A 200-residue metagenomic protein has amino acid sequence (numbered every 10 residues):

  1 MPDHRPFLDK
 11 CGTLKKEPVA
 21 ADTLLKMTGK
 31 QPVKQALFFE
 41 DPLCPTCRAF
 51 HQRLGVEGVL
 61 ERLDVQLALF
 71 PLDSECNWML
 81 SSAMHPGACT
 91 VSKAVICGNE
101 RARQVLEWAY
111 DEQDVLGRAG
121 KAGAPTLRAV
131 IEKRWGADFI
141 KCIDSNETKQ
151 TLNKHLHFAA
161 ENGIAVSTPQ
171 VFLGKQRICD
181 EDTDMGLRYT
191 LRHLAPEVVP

Functional and structural regions predicted by a protein language model:
M1-P18, P200: N-terminal targeting signals for export/organelle localization
K10-G12, P45, E75-N77, A88-T90 (+3 more regions): Sequence contexts marking disulfide-bonded cysteines in secreted/extracellular proteins
K15-K34, V59: A short beta-strand-turn-helix
G29-K30, P86-A88, A165: Short, flexible turn/loop "capping" segments at secondary-structure junctions
P32-Q35, F39-E40, Q52-V56, R128-P200: C-terminal cap of thioredoxin/glutaredoxin-like
F38, P45-C47: Conserved catalytic-core segments centered on acid/base and nucleophilic motifs
D41-L43, F70-L72, Q176: Solvent-exposed coil/turn segments that connect beta secondary-structure elements in extracytoplasmic/periplasmic
R48-A129: Structural alpha/beta surface segment adjacent to cysteine/selenocysteine redox centers across thiol/disulfide enzymes
